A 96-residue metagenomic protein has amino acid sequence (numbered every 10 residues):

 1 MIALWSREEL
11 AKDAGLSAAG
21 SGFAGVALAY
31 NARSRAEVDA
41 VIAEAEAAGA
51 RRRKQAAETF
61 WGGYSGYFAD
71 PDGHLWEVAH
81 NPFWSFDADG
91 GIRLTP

Functional and structural regions predicted by a protein language model:
M1-R35, D39-A69, P82-P96: Vicinal oxygen chelate
P71-W76: Short, glycine-anchored, charge-dense loop/turn motifs used at functional sites
A79: Residues forming the ATP-binding cleft of Hanks-type serine/threonine protein kinase domains
